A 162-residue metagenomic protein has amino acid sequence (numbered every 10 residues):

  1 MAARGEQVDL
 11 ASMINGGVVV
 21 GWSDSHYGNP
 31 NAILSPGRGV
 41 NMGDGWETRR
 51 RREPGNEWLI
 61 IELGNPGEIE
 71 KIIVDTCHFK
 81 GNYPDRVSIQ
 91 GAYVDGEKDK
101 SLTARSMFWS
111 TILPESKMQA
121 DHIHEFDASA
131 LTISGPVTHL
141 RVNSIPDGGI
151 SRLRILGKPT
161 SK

Functional and structural regions predicted by a protein language model:
M1-W58, G67-E68, H78-K162: Trp- and acidic/polar-enriched beta-sheet ligand-binding modules for extracellular glycan and matrix recognition
L63-N65: A short glycine/threonine-centered beta-strand motif
